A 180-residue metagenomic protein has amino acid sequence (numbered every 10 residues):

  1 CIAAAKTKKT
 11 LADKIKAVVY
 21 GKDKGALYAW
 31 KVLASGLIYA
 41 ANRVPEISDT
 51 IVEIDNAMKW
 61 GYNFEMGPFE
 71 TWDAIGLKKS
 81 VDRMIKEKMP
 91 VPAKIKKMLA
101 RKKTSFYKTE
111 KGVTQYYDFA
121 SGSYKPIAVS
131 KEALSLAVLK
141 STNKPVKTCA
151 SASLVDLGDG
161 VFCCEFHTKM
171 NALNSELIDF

Functional and structural regions predicted by a protein language model:
C1-F180: N-terminal glycine-rich phosphate-binding loop for ADP-containing cofactors
